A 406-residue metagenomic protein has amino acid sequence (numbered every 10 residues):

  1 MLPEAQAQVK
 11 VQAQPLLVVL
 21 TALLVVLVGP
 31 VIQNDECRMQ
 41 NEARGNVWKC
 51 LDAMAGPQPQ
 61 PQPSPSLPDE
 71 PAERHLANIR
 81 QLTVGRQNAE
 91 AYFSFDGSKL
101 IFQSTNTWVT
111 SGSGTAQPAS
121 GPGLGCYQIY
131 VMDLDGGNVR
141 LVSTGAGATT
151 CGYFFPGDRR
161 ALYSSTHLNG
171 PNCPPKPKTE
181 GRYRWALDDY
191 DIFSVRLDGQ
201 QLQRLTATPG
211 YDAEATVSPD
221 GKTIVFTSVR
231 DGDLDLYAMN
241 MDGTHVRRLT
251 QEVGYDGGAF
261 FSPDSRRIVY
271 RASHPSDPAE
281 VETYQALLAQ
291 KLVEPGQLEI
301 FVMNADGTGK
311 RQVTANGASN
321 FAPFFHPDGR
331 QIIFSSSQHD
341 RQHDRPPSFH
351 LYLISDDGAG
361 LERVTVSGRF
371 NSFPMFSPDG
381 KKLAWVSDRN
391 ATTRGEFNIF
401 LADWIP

Functional and structural regions predicted by a protein language model:
V11, I32-P65: Short, basic, low-complexity termini and linkers enriched in Ser/Thr/Gly/Pro that act as targeting/leader peptides
P59-A77, Y190: Blade/loop signatures of beta-propeller domains
P65-D69, N78-G112: Beta-strand-rich domains and repeat architectures in extracellular enzymes and scaffolds, especially beta-propellers
V84-Q87, Q103-Q128, S143-T149, S164-D191 (+8 more regions): A flexible loop/linker signature enriched in serine peptidases of the S9 family
F95-D96, P156-G157, P219-D220, P263-D264 (+2 more regions): Residue-level detector of Asp-centered blade-edge/turn motifs that repeat once per structural unit in beta-propeller
D133-G137, R196-Q200, N240-T244, N304-T308 (+2 more regions): Short loop/turn segments that connect beta-strands within beta-propeller blades
